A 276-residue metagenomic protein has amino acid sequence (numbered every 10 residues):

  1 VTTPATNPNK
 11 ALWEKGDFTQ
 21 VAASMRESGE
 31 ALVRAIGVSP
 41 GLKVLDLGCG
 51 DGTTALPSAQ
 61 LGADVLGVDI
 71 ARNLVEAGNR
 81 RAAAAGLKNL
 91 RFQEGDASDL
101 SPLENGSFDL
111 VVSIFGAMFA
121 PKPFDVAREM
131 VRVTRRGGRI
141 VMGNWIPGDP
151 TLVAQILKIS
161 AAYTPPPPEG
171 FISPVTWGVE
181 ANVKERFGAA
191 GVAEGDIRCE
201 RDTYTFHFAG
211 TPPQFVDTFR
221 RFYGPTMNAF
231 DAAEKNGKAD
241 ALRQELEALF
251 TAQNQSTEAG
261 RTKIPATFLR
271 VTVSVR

Functional and structural regions predicted by a protein language model:
V1-L42, T53, A77, A85 (+2 more regions): Conserved class I S-adenosyl-L-methionine
P4-E14, I197-E258: C-terminal helical/coil "lid" or tail adjacent to the Rossmann-like core of SAM-dependent
V33, L56-A59, N79, F124-V131 (+2 more regions): A structural alpha-helix within SAM-dependent methyltransferase catalytic domains
K43-L100, D125: Class I SAM-dependent methyltransferase SAM/SAH-binding core
S98-L110: A short acidic, Gly/Pro-enriched loop at the edge of an enzyme's catalytic core that lines a small-molecule cofactor
D109-F124, I146: A short SAM/SAH-binding and catalytic strip from SAM-dependent methyltransferases
F124, V131, R135, R139-G210 (+2 more regions): Conserved catalytic/acceptor-binding region of the Class I
A190-V192, I264-R276: Core SAM-dependent methyltransferase catalytic element
